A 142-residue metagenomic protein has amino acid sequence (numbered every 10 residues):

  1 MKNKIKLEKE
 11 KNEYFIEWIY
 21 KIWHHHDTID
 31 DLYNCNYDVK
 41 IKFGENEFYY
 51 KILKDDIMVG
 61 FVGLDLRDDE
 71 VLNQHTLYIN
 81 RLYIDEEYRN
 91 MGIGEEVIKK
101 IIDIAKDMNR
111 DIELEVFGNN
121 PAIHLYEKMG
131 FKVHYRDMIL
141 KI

Functional and structural regions predicted by a protein language model:
M1-N34: Short amphipathic alpha-helix that is part of the acyltransferase structural core
D27-Y49: Active-site rim helix/loop that mediates acceptor-substrate recognition in acyltransferases
E47, Q74, I79, D111 (+1 more regions): Short coil/loop residues immediately preceding or within conserved phosphate-binding loops of NTP-utilizing enzyme
K51, I57-L66, Y78, Y83: Conserved beta-strand in the GNAT
N73-E86, R136-I139: Conserved acetyl-CoA binding element of GNAT-fold acetyltransferases
I84, N90-D103, E127-K128: Conserved acetyl-CoA-binding loop-helix of GNAT-fold acetyltransferases
E95, G118-R136, L140: Conserved active-site alpha-helix within GNAT-family acetyltransferase domains
A105-F117: Conserved GNAT acetyl-CoA-binding A-motif
